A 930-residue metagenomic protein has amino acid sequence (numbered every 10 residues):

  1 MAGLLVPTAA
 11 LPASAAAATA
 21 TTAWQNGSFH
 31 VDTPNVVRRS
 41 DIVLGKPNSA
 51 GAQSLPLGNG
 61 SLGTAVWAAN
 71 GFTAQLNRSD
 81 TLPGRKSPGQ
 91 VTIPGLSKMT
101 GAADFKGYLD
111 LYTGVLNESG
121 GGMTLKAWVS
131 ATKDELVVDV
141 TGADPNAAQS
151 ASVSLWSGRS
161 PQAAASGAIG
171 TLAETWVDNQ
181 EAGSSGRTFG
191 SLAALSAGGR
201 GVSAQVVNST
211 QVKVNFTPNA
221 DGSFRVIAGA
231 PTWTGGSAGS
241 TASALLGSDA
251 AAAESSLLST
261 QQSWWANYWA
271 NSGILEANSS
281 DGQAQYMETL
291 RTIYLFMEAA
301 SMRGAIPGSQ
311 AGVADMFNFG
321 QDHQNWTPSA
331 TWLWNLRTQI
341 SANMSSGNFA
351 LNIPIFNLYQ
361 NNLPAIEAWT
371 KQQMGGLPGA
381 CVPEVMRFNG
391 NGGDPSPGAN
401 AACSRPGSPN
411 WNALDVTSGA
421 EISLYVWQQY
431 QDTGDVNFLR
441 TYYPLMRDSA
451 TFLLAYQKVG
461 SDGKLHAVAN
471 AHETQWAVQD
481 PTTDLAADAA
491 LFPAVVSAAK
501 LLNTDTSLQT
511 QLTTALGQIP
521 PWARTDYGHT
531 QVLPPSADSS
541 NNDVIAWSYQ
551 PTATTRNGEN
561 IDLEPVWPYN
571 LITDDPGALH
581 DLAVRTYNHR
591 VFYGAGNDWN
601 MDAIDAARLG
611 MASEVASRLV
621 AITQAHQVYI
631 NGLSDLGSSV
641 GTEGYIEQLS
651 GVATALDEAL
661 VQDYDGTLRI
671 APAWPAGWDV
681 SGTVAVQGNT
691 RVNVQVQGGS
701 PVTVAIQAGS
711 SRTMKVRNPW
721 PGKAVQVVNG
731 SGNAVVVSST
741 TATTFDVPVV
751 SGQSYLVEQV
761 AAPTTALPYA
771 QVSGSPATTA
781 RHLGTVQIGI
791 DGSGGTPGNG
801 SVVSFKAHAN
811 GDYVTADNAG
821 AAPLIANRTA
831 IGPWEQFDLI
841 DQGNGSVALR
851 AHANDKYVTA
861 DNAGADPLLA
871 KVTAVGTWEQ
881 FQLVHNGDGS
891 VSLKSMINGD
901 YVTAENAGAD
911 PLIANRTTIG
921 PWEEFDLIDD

Functional and structural regions predicted by a protein language model:
M1-G3, P7-T8, G795-D930: Lectin-like carbohydrate-binding module/patch detector with strong preference for beta-trefoil
L5-A20: C-terminal region of N-terminal signal peptides and the immediate post-cleavage residues of exported proteins
A18-G51, L57, S61-S329, F349-I353 (+2 more regions): Acidic/polar, glycine-enriched structural segments that form the non-catalytic walls/loops of the carbohydrate-binding
N77, R85-I93, I646-N693, Q697: Catalytic cores of secreted or luminal carbohydrate-active enzymes
A131-V140, N689-R717: Carbohydrate-binding surface patches
A148-G158, A705-P721: Surface-exposed beta-strand/loop patches in extracellular or lumenal glycoproteins
T234, Q310-A330, C381-L439, D448 (+1 more regions): The feature captures the catalytic groove of carbohydrate-active enzymes
W332-Q339, M344-A368, G376-A380, N410-D432 (+3 more regions): Active-site core of glycosidic bond-cleaving carbohydrate-active enzymes
